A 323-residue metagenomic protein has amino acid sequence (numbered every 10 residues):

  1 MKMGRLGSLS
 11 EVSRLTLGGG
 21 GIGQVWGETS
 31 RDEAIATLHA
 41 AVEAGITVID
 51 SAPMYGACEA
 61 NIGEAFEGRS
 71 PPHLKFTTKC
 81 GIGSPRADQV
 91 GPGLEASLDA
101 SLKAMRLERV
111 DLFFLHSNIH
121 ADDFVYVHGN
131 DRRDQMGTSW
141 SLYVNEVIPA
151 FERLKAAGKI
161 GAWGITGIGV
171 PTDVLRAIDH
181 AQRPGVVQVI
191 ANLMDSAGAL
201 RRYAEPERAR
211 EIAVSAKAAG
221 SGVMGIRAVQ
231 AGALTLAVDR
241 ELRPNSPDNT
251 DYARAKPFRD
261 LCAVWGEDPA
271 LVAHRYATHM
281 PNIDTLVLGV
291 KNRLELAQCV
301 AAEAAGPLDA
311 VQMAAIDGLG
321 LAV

Functional and structural regions predicted by a protein language model:
M1-K75, E95, E108, N192: N-terminal binding-site loop/beta-alpha segment at the start of enzyme catalytic domains that lines or forms
G7-S8, G63-K75, K103-L107, K155 (+3 more regions): Acidic (Asp/Glu)-rich catalytic clusters
G7-V25, T77-S84, F114-S117, A121-V127: N-terminal small/glycine-rich loop or linker at the start of catalytic domains across soluble metabolic enzymes
L17, A34, I49, I62 (+9 more regions): Conserved, mostly hydrophobic/aromatic
W26-T29, A52-N61, G83-P92, H120-A121 (+2 more regions): Acidic-and-aromatic substrate-binding clefts and catalytic sites of carbohydrate-active enzymes
E28-A41, Q89-A104, G169-I178, A273: Short, acidic/polar
V42, G93-H116, R153, A157 (+1 more regions): CE4/NodB-like, metal-dependent polysaccharide N-deacetylase domain that modifies extracellular/periplasmic N-acetylated
N118-V323: Beta/alpha (TIM)-barrel catalytic core signal, keyed to glycine-rich beta->alpha loops juxtaposed to Asp/Glu that bind
